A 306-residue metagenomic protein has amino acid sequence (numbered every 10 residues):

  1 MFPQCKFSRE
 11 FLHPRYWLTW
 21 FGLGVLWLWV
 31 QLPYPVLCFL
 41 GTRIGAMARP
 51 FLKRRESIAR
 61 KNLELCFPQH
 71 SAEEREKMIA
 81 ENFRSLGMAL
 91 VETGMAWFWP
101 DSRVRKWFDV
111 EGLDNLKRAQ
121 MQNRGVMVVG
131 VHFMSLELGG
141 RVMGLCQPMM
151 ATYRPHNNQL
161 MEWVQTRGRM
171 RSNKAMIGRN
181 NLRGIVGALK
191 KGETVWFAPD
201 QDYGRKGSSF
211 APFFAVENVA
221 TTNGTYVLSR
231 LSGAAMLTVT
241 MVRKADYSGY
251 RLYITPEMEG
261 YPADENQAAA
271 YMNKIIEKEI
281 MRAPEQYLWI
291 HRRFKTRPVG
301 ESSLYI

Functional and structural regions predicted by a protein language model:
M1-M127, E162-R167, N173: Membrane-anchoring hydrophobic helices of lipid-metabolizing enzymes
F2-R9, H13, F51, E73-A80 (+3 more regions): Non-catalytic C-terminal accessory region of glycerolipid acyltransferases and related lyso-lipid remodeling enzymes
R103-F108, R154, R171-I177, F214-V216: Short, flexible loop segments at the rims of nucleotide/cofactor-binding pockets, characterized by
G125, P148-M150, A175, A235: Proline-centered loop/turn at the N-terminus of a beta-strand
M127-V131, G139, M150-H156, V239: Short beta-strand->loop
H132-S135, N181-L182: Short beta->alpha connector loops
S135-Q147: Histidine-anchored nucleotide/phosphate-binding helix
M150-R183, K206-S209: Short, conserved active-site entrance elements at the starts or edges of catalytic domains
